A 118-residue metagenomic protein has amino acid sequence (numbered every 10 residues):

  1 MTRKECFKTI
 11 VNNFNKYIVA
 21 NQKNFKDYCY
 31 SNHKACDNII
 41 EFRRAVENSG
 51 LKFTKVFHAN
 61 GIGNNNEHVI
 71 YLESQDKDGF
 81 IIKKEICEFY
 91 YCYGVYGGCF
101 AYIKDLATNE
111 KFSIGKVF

Functional and structural regions predicted by a protein language model:
M1-C36, Y102, A107-F118: Mixed-charge, Lys/Arg-enriched low-complexity segments
Y28-K111: Acidic, low-complexity, intrinsically disordered interaction modules
